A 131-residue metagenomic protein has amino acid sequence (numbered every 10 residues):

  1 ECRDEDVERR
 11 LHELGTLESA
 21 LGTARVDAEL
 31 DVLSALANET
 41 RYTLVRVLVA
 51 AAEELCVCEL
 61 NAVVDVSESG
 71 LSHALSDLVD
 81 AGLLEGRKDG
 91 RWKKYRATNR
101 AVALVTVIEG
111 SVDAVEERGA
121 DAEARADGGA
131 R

Functional and structural regions predicted by a protein language model:
E1-A28, N99-R131: Amphipathic alpha-helical dimerization/coiled-coil segments that flank or bridge DNA-binding/regulatory modules
E1-E5, E54, E85: A contiguous, well-structured "functional interface" segment within a domain
A24-S67, K93-N99: N-terminal helix-turn-helix DNA-binding core of bacterial DNA-binding proteins
A62, V79-D80: Alpha-helical residues within the helix-turn-helix
L75-S76: Short, hydrophobic-biased segments on the C-terminal half of alpha helices that form "recognition helices"
D80-D89, R96: Beta-hairpin "wing" of winged helix-turn-helix
